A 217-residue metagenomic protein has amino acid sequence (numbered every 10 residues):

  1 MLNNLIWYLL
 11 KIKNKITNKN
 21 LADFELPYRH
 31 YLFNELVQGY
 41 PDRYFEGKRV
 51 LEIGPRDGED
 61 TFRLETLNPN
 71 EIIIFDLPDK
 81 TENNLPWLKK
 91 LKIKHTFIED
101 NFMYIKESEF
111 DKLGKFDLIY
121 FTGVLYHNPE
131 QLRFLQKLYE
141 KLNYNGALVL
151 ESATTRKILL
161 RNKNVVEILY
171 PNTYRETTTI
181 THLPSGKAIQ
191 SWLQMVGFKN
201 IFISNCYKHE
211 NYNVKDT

Functional and structural regions predicted by a protein language model:
P27-E46: Conserved alpha-helix/loop element of class I SAM-dependent methyltransferases that forms part of the SAM/SAH-binding
E52: Class I SAM-dependent methyltransferase core
R56: Conserved glycine-rich SAM-binding loop
E59-H95, N101-Y104: Class I SAM-dependent methyltransferase SAM/SAH-binding core
Y120: A conserved beta-strand element that flanks and buttresses the S-adenosyl-L-methionine
L132-A147: A short glycine-rich, Lys/Arg-flanked "PGG" loop and its adjoining helix->strand segment in the class I
V149-N172: Conserved class I S-adenosyl-L-methionine
N172-K187: Acceptor-substrate binding/catalytic loop of class I
